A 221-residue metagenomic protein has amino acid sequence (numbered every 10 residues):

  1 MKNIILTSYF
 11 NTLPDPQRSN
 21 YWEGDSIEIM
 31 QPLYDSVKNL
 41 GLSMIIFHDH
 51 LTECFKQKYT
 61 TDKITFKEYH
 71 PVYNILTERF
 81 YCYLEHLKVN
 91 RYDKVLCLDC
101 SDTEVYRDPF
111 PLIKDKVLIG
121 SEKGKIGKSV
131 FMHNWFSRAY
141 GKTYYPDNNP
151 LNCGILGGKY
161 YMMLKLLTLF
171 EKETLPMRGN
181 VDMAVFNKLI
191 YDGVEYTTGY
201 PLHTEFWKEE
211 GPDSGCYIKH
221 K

Functional and structural regions predicted by a protein language model:
M1-E78, C82-D93, Y161: N-terminal anchoring/stem segment of glycosyltransferases
I5-L6, I45-H48, V95-D99, E104-V105 (+3 more regions): A structural signal for short, well-ordered beta-strand segments and their strand-loop junctions that often border
L13-D15, E53-K56, E104-R107, L112-I113 (+3 more regions): Short catalytic/ligand-binding loop motif for oxyanion handling, primarily in non-cytosolic enzymes, centered on
I45, D93, L112-V117, V185-N187 (+1 more regions): Preference for well-ordered, secondary-structure-rich cores of eukaryotic proteins
I75, D102, R178: Residue-level marker of regulatory loop/turn positions in helix-turn-helix DNA-binding domains and in histidine
F80-V130: GT-A fold catalytic core of metal-dependent nucleotide-sugar glycosyltransferases, centered on the diacidic
M132-D147: Short, flexible, basic/aromatic active-site loop/helix in glycosyltransferases
Y145-K221: Catalytic core and acceptor-binding pocket of nucleotide-sugar-dependent glycosyltransferases
